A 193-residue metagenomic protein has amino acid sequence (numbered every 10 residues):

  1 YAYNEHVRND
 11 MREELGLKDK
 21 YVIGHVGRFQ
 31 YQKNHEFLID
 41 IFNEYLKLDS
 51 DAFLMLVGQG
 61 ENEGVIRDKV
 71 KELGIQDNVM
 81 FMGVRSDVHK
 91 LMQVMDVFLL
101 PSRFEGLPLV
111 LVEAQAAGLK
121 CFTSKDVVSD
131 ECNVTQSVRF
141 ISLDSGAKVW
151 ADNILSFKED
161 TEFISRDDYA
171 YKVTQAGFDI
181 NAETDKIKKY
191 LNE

Functional and structural regions predicted by a protein language model:
Y1-E14, F178-N181, E193: Acidic anion/phosphate-binding donor-loop and adjacent secondary structure in glycosyltransferase catalytic cores
Y21, H25-E44, E61-R67: A conserved mid-protein helix/loop that constitutes part of the nucleotide-sugar donor-binding site
R67-G83: Nucleotide-activated donor-binding/catalytic signature segment of Leloir-type glycosyltransferases, i.e., the conserved
V84, R103: Aromatic "clamp/platform" in nucleotide-sugar-dependent glycosyltransferases that forms part of the donor/acceptor
K120-K125, D130: Short hydrophobic beta-strand element within catalytic cores of glycosyltransferases and related nucleotide-activated
D130-F163: Change "using UDP/GDP/dTDP sugars" to "using nucleotide sugars
E162-E193: A charged, aromatic-enriched C-terminal amphipathic alpha-helix characteristic of glycosyltransferases across folds
